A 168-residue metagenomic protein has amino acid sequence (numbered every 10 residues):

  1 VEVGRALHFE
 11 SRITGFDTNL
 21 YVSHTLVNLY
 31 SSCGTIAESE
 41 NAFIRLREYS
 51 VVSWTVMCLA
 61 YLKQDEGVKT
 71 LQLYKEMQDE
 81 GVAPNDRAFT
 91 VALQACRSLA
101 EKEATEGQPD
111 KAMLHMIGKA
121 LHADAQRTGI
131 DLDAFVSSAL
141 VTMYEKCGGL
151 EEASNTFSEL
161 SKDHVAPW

Functional and structural regions predicted by a protein language model:
V1, D65, R97-L114: Short coil/turn connectors between adjacent alpha-helices in alpha-solenoid helical repeat scaffolds
V1-R5, N28-G34, D110-K119, T142: Helix-turn-helix repeat elements of alpha-solenoid scaffolds
G4, N19-H24, S39, S50-T55 (+9 more regions): Pentatricopeptide repeat
E10, N41, R45, E76 (+3 more regions): The canonical alpha-helical register within tetratricopeptide repeats
S11, T25-L26, M57, A92-C96 (+2 more regions): Hydrophobic anchor position in alpha-helical repeat solenoids
